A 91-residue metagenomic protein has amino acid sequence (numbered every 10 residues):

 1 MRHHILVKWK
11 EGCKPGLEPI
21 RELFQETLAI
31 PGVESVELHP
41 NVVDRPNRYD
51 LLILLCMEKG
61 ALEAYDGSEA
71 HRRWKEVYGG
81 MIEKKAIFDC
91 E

Functional and structural regions predicted by a protein language model:
M1-R2, E91: Absolute protein N-terminus
R2-V7, P40-S68: Short, well-ordered beta-strand segments in beta-rich or mixed alpha/beta enzyme and ligand-binding folds
E11-L38, R73-Y78: Short amphipathic alpha-helical segments
L28-G32, C56-F88: An amphipathic, aromatic/His-enriched active-site/gating alpha helix that lines ligand/cofactor pockets
E37-Y49, E76-E91: Glycine-rich beta-strand-turn "strand-cap" elements at beta-sheet edges
